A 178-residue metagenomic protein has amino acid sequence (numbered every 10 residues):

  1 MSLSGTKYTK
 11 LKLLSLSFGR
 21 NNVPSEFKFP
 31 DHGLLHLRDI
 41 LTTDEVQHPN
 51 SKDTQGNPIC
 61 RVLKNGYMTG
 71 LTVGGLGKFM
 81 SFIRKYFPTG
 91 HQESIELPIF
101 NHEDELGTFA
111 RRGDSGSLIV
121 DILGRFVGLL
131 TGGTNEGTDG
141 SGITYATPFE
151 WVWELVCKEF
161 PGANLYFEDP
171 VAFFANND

Functional and structural regions predicted by a protein language model:
M1-D104, A110-R112, V120-L123, T131 (+3 more regions): Serine endopeptidase catalytic core focused on the charge-relay Asp
T134-N135: A short acidic/small-residue loop/turn micro-motif
T138-D139: Extracytoplasmic/secreted cell-surface and envelope-processing proteins
K158-P161, L165-E168: Interface-prone segments of viral and bacterial extracellular assemblies
Y166-D178: PDZ/PDZ-like groove recognition
